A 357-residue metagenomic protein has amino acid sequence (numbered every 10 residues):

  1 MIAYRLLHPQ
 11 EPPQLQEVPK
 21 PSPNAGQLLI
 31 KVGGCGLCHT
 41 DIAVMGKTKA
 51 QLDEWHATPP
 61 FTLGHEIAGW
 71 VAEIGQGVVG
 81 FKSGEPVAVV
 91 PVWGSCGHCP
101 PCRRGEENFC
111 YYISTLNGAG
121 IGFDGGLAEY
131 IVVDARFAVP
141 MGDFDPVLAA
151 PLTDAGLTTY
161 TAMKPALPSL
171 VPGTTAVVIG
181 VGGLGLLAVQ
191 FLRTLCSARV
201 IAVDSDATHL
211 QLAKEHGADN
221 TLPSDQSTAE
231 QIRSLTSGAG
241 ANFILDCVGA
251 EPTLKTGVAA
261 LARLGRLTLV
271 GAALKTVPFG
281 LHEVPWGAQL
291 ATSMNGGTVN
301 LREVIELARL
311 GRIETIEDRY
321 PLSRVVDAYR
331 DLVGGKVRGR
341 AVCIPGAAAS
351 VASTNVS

Functional and structural regions predicted by a protein language model:
P21-C35, A50-P100, G142-F144: Glycine-rich beta-strand-centered segment in the early N-terminal region that forms part of a ligand/cofactor-binding
T40-G46: Cytochrome P450 core scaffold surrounding the K-helix E-X-X-R motif and the conserved "meander" helix-loop region
E54-H56, H65, C96-I179: NAD(P)H dinucleotide-binding glycine-rich loop of Rossmann-like/cofactor-binding domains, especially the beta1-alpha1
A68, A88, V139, V177 (+5 more regions): Structural detector of well-ordered beta-strand residues that form the stable sheet scaffold of enzyme domains
V87, R136-F137, G142-Q226, E230-Q231: Mid-domain Rossmann-like dinucleotide-binding core that forms the NAD(H)/NADP(H) cofactor-binding site
P91, V248, V270-L274, S293-G296 (+1 more regions): Short strand-turn motif at the edge of the Rossmann-like AdoMet-binding core
L167-T175, L195, Q211-Q289, L310 (+1 more regions): Glycine-rich cofactor phosphate-binding loops and adjacent beta1-alpha1 units of small-molecule cofactor enzyme domains
K255-A259, L301-S357: C-terminal hydrophobic helical "lid"/dimerization subdomain of Rossmann-like NAD(P)H-dependent oxidoreductases
